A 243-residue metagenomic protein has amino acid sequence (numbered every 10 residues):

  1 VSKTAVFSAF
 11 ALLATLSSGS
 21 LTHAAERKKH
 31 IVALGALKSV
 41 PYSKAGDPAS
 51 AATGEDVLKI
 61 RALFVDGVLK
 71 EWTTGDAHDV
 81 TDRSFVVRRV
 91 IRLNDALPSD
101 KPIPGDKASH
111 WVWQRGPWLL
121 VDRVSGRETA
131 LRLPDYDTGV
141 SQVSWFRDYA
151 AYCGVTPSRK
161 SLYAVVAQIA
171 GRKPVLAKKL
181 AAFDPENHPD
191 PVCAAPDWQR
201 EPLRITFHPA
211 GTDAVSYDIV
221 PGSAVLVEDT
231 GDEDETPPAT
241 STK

Functional and structural regions predicted by a protein language model:
V1-A9: Bacterial N-terminal signal peptides that target proteins for export
S2-K3, L16, K243: Secondary-structure junction/capping motif
S8-S17: Bacterial N-terminal signal peptides
L16-S20, A24: Domain-scale selection of a single, long terminal region that carries the protein's primary operational module
H23-K243: Exposed acidic/polar residues on beta-strands and adjacent loops within beta-sheet cores, strongest in beta-propeller
